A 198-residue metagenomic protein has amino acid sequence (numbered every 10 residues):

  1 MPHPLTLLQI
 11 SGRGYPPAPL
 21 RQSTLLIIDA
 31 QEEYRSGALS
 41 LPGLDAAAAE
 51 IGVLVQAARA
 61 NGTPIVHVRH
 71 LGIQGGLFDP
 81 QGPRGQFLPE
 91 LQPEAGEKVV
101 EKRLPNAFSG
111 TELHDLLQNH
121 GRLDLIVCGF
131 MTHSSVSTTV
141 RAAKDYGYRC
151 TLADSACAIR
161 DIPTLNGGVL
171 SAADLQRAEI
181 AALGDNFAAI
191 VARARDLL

Functional and structural regions predicted by a protein language model:
M1-T24, V53-R59, I73-L198: Active-site-adjacent betaalpha module
I27-I28, T63-H70, A153: Short beta-strand segments at enzyme active-site cores
Q31-S36: Short acidic, Gly/Ser-rich segments with clustered Asp/Glu that frequently serve as metal-coordination loops in enzyme
G37-L41, L77-D79: Short, glycine/acidic-enriched capping/hinge loops at junctions between secondary-structure elements
L39-H67: A short alpha/beta connector and helix-capping loop motif
